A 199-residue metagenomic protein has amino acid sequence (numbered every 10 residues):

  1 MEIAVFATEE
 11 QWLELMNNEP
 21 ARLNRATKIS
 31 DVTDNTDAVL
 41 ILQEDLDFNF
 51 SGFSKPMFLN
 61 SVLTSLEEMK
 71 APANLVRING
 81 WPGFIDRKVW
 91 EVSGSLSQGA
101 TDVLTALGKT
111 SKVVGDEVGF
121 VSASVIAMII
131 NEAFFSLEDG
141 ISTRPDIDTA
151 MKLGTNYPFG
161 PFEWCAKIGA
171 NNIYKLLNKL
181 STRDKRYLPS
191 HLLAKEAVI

Functional and structural regions predicted by a protein language model:
M1-E117, M128, D139, R144-I199: NAD(P)-dependent Rossmann-like dehydrogenase/reductase catalytic/cofactor-binding core
G119, A123: Conserved phosphate/pyrophosphate-binding and hydrolysis machinery centered on Walker-type P-loop NTPases, extending
E132, S136-L137: C-terminal alpha-helical interaction appendages
